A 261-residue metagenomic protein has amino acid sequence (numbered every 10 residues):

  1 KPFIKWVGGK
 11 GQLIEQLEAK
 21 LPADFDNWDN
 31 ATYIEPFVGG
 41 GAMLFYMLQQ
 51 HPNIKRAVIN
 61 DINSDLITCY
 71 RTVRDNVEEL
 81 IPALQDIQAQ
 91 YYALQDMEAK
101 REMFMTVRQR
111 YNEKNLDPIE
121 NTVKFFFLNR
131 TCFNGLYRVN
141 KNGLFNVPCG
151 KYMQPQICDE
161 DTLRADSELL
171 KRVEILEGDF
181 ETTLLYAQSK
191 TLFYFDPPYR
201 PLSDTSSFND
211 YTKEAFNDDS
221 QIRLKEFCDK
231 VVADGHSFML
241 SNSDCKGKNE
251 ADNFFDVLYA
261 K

Functional and structural regions predicted by a protein language model:
K1-T32, F37, A42-M43: S-adenosyl-L-methionine
Y33-M47, I59-N63, F126, R130-F133 (+3 more regions): Conserved proline-anchored active-site loop of SAM-dependent methyltransferases that bridges a beta-strand
F45-M47, T68-C69, Y186-A187, S203-F208 (+1 more regions): A short acidic (Asp/Glu
Q50-K171: Class I S-adenosyl-L-methionine-dependent methyltransferase module
I62, L169-F180, F216-D219: Adenosine-cofactor binding site in Rossmann-like domains, unifying the SAM/SAH pocket of S-adenosylmethionine-dependent
V139-M153, Y199-Q221: Mobile active-site "lid"/loop adjacent to the S-adenosyl-L-methionine
D159-E174, K225-F238: A structural motif corresponding to the C-terminal end of an alpha-helix and its immediate exit/capping segment
Q221-K261: Conserved Class I SAM-dependent methyltransferase catalytic core
